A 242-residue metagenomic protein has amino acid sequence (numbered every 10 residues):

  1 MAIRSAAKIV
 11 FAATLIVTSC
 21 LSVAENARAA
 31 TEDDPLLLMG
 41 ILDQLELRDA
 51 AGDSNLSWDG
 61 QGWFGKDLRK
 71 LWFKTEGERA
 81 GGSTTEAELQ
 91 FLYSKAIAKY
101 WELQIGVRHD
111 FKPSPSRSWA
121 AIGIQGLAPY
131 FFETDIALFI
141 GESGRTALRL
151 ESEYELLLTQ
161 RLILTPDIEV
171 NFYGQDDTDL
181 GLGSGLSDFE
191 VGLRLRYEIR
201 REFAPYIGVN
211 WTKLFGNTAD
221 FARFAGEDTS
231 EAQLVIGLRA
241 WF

Functional and structural regions predicted by a protein language model:
A2, E25-G82, A87, K95 (+2 more regions): Outer-membrane beta-barrel initiation region
L36-L38, S54-W58, T85-A87, S116-A120 (+3 more regions): Residues that define the transmembrane beta-barrel architecture of outer-membrane proteins
Q44, F73-G77, I105-H109, I136-I140 (+2 more regions): Transmembrane beta-barrel strands of outer-membrane/channel proteins
G60, F91, I122, L150-S152 (+2 more regions): Membrane-embedded beta-strands of outer-membrane beta-barrel proteins, especially the hydrophobic/small aromatic
F64-K66, K95, G126, L138-I140 (+3 more regions): Residue-level signature of outer-membrane beta-barrel architecture
D67-F73, K99-L103, Y130-T134, T159-L164 (+1 more regions): Repeated loop/turn-to-beta-strand initiation elements of outer-membrane beta-barrel proteins
S116-D177: Detector for outer-membrane/organellar transmembrane beta-barrel domains, recognizing the amphipathic beta-strand
G192-E198, D228-F242: Outer-membrane beta-barrel "beta-signal"
